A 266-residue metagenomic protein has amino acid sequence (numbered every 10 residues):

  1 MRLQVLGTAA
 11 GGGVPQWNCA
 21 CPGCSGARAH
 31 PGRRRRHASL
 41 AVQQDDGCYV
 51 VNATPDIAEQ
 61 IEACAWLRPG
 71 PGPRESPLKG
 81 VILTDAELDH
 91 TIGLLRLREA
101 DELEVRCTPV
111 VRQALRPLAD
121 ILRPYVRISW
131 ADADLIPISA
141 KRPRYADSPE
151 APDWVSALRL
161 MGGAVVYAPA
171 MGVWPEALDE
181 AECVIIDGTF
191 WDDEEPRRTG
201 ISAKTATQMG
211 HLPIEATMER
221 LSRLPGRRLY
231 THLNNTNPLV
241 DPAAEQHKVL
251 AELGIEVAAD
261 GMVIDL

Functional and structural regions predicted by a protein language model:
M1-W66, G70, D132-A177, M262-L266: Core dinuclear metal-dependent hydrolase active-site scaffold
R2, G47, E102-E104, E182 (+2 more regions): Residues at the starts of beta-strands that form the adenosine-phosphate
A10, L88, R112, W191 (+1 more regions): Residue-level marker for beta-strand->alpha-helix junctions and adjacent short loops that shape enzyme
D46-R106: Active-site metal-binding motif and surrounding structural segment of the metallo-beta-lactamase
V50-T54, P77-D89, C107-T108, V166-M171 (+3 more regions): Active-site neighborhood of phospho(di)ester-bond hydrolases with catalytic His/Asp-centered motifs
Q60, H90-G93, Q113-P117, L239: Phosphate- and divalent-cation-binding pockets in alpha/beta enzyme and binding domains that engage nucleotide-derived
D101-W154: Flexible, acidic/histidine-containing loops and adjacent segments that form or flank the divalent-metal
A164, M171-G261: Cap/insert and terminal regions of metallo-dependent hydrolase folds
